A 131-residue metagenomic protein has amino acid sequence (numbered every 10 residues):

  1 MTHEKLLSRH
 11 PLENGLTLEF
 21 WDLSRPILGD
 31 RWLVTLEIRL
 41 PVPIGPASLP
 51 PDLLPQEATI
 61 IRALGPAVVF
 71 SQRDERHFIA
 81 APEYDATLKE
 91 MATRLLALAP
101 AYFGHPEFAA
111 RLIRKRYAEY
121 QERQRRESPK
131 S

Functional and structural regions predicted by a protein language model:
M1, P50-D52: Short N-terminal segments
M1-H10, R126-K130: Short acidic, Pro/Gly- and aromatic-enriched capping/linker segments at domain boundaries
R9-L12, L95: Broad hydrophobic/π-residue packing in well-ordered secondary structure
L23-A47: Short, surface-exposed, low-complexity cationic segments
D52-S131: Acidic, low-complexity intrinsically disordered segments
